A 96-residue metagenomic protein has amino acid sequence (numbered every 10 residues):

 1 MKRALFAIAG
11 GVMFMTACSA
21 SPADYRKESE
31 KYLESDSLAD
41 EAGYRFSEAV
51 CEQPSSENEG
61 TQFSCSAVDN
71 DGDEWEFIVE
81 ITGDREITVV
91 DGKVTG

Functional and structural regions predicted by a protein language model:
M1-A4: Positively charged n-region of N-terminal signal peptides that target proteins for export
G11, D36, G72-E74: Hydrophobic alpha-helical elements and their junctions with loops/disorder across both membrane and soluble proteins
F14-A17: C-terminal motif of bacterial Sec signal peptides marking the signal peptidase cleavage site
S19-P22: Bacterial signal peptide processing site
R26-S55, S64: Post-signal peptide N-terminal segment of mature Sec-exported envelope proteins
E48-G96: Extracytosolic low-complexity repeat regions of secreted or lipid-anchored proteins
